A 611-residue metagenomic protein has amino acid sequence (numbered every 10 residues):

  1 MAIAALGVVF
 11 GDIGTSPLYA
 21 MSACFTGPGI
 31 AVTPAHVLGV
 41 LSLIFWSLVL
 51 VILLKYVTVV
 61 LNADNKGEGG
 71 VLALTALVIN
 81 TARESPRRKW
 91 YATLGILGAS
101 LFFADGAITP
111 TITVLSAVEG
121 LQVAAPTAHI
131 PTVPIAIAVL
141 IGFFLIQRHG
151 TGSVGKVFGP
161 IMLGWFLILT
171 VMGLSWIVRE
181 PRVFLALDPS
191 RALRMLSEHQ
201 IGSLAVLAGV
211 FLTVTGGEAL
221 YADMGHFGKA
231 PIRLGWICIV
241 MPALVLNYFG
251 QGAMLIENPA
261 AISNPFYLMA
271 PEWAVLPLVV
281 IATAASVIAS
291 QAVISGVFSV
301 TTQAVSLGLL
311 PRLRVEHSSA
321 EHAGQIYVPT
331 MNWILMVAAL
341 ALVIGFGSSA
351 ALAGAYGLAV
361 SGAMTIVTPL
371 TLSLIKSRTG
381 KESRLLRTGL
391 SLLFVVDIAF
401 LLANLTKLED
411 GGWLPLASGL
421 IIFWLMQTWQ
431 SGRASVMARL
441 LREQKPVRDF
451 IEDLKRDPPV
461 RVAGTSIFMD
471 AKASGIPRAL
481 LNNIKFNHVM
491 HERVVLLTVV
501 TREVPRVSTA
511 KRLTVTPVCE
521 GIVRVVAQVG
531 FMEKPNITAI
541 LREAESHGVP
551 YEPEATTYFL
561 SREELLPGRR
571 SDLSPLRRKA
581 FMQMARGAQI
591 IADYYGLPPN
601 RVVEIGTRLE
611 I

Functional and structural regions predicted by a protein language model:
M1-I611: The structured alpha-helical core of multi-pass membrane proteins
